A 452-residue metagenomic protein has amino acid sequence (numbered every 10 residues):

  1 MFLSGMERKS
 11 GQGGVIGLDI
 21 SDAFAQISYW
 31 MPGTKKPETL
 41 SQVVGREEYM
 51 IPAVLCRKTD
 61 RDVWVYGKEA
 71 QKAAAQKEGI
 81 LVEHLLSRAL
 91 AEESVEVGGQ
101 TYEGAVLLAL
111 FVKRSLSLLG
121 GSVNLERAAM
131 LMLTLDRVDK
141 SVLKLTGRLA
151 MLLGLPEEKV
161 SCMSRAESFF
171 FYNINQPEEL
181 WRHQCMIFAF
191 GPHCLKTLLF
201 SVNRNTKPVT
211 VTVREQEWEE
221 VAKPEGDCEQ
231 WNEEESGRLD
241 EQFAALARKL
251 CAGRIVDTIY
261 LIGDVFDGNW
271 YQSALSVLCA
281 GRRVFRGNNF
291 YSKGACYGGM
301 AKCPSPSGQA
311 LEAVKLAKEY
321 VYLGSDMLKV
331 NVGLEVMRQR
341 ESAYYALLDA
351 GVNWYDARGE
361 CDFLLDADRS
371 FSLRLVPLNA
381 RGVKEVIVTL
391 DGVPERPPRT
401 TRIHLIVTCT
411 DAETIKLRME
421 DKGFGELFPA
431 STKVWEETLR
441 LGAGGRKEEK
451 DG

Functional and structural regions predicted by a protein language model:
M1-S94, M151, K159-M163, S168 (+2 more regions): Early-domain small/polar-rich strand-loop-helix modules and first-structured segments of the mature chain
M1-V15, L155-F188, F290-E312, L316-K318: Conserved phosphate-binding catalytic cores of ATP/NTP-utilizing and phosphoryl-transfer enzymes
S10-G11, L18-F24, E179-K196, F200-N203 (+3 more regions): A short acidic Gly-Thr/Ser loop motif
S41-T134, E217-A244, K249, G452: Conserved phosphate-binding loops in N-terminal lobes of ATP-dependent enzymes of the actin/Hsp70/sugar-kinase
A105-I174, N288: Active-site neighborhood for divalent-cation/phosphate handling
L133-K144, A247-S276, R283, G287-N288: Glycine-rich phosphate-binding loops at beta-strand->alpha-helix junctions
S141, R148-E241: Small-residue (GG/TT-enriched) beta-loop-alpha framework at ligand/catalytic clefts
Y297-D391: Acidic, glycine/GT-rich loop-and beta-edge segments that sit at the periphery of enzyme/chaperone cores
